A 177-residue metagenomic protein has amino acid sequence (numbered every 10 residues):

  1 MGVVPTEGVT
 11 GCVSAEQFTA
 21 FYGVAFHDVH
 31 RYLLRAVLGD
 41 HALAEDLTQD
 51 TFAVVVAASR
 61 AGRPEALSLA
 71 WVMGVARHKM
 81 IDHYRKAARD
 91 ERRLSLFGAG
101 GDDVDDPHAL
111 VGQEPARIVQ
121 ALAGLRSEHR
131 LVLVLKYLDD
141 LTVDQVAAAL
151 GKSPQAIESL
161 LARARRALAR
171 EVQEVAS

Functional and structural regions predicted by a protein language model:
M1-V13, Q17, G39, A148-A149 (+1 more regions): C-terminal edge and immediately downstream basic/flexible tail or linker adjoining helix-turn-helix-like DNA-binding
T6-C12, E16, A20, F97-A123: Acidic, proline/glycine-rich intrinsically disordered inter-domain spacer in sigma factors
G11-C12, G39, Q49-S68, K86-A88: Sigma70-family region 2
F21-H41, V56-A58, L122: Amphipathic, Lys/Arg- and hydrophobic-enriched alpha-helical face
V29, L33, A44-V55, V75 (+3 more regions): Short, small-hydrophobic-rich alpha-helical interface motif
R60-R63, M73-L96, V111: Arg/Lys-rich amphipathic alpha helix in sigma70-family domain 2
R77, I81, D144-S177: DNA-recognition helix of helix-turn-helix
V132-K136: A short pre-motif secondary-structure segment
